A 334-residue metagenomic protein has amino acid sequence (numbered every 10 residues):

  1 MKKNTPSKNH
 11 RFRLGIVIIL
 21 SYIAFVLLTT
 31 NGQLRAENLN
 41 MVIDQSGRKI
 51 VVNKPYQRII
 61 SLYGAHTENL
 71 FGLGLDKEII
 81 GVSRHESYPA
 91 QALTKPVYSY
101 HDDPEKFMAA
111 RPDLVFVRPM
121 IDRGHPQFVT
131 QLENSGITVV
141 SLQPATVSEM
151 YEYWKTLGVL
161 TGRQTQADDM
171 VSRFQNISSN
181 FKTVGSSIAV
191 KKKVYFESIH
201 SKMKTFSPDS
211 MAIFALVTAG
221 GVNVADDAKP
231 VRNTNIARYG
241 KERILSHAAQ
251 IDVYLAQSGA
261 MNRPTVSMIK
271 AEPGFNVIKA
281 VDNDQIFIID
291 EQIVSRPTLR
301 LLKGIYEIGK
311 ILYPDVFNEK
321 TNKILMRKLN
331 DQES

Functional and structural regions predicted by a protein language model:
K2, K8, F12-I19, F25-A65 (+5 more regions): Bacterial Sec-exported substrate-binding components of ABC uptake systems
Q45-G47, K95-E105, K229-R243: Short helix-initiation/N-cap motifs at beta->coil->alpha
R58-A110, L114-R123, V224: A short, structured surface patch at a secondary-structure boundary
S61-Y63, R118, E197, P208 (+1 more regions): Replace "coordinates the UDP/GDP/TDP-sugar" with "coordinates nucleotide-activated sugar donors
S83-E86, I213-N235, L255-S258, F287-I288: His/Asp/Glu-enriched short active-site or ligand-binding loop at hydrolase and phosphoryl-transfer sites
D103-M120, I137, G240-Q257: Proline-aspartate-enriched helix->loop->beta-strand connector
R123-Q164, A260-L312: Charged, glycine-enriched surface loops/patches that mediate electrostatic binding to polyanionic ligands
G124-Q127, Q143-T156, K191-A215: Extracytoplasmic ligand-binding site segments that recognize negatively charged/polar headgroups
